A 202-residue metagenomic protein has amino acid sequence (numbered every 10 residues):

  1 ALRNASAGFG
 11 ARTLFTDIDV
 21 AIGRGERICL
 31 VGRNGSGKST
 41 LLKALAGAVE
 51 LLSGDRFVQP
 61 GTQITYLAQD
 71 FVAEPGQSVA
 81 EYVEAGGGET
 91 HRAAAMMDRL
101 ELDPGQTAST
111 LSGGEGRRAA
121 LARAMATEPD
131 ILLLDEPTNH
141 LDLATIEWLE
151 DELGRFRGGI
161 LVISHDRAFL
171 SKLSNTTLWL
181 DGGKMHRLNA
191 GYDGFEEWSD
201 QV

Functional and structural regions predicted by a protein language model:
A1-V202: ABC ATP-binding cassette signature C-motif
